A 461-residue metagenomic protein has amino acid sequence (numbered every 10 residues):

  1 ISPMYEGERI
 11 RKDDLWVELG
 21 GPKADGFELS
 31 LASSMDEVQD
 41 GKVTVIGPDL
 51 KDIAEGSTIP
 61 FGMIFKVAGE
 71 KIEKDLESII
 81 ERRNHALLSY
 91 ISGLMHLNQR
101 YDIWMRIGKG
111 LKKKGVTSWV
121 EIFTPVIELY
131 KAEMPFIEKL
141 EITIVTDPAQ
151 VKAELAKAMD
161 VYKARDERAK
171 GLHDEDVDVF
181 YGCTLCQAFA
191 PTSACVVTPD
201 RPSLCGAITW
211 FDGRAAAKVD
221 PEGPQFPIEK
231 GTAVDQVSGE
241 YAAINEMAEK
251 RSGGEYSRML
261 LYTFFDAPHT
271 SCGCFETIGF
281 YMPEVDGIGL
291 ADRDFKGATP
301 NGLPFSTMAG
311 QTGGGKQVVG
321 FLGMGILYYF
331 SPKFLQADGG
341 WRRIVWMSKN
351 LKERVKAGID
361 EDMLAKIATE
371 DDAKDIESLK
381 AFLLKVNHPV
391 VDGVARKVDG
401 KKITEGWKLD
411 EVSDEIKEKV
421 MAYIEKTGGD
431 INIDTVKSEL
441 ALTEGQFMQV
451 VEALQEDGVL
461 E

Functional and structural regions predicted by a protein language model:
I1-G406: Cysteine-centered metal-binding/redox modules
T184, D434, E452: Short alpha-helical basic/polar micro-motif
L204, S438-A441: Small/polar glycine-rich anion-binding or flexible loop at a beta-alpha turn
S413-D434, S438: Short amphipathic alpha-helical interface segments
A422, Q449, E456: DNA-binding alpha-helical recognition surfaces that contact promoter or target DNA
L442-A453: Short amphipathic alpha-helical interaction segments
Q455-E461: A short, conserved structural fragment
